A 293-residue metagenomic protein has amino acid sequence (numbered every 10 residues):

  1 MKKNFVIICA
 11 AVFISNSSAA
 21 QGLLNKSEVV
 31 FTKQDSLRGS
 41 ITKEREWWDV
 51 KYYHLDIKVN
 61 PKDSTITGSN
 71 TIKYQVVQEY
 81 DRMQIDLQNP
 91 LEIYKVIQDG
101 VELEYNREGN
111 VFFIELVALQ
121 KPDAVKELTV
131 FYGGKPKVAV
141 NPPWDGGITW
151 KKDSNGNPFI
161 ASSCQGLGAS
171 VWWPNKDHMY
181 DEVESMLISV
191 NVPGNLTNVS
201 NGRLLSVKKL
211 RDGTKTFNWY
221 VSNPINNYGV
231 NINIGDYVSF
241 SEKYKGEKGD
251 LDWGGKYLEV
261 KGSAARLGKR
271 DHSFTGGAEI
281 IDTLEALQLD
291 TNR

Functional and structural regions predicted by a protein language model:
M1-K26: Bacterial Sec-dependent N-terminal signal peptides
A20-T67, Y94, D99, D153-P158: N-terminal, polar/Ser/Thr-rich
L23-L24, Q88-K151, D212: A surface-exposed beta-strand-loop module
T42, F131-M186, G235-K243: Glycine/proline-rich low-complexity spacer/linker segments in large multi-domain proteins
Y52-H54, T65-T71, Y80-R82, V111 (+3 more regions): Intrinsic-disorder/low-complexity, polar/charged segments enriched in Ser/Thr/Lys/Arg/Asp/Glu/Gln
L55-K58, I72, V101-E104, E115-Q120 (+2 more regions): Beta-strand-rich interaction surfaces with strong enrichment in secreted/lumenal proteins
G68, D177-R293: Hydrophobic helix-coil surface modules that form long, contiguous segments used for peptide/substrate interaction
S69-L91, W173-H178, V183-P193: Surface-exposed beta-strand/loop patches in extracellular or lumenal glycoproteins
